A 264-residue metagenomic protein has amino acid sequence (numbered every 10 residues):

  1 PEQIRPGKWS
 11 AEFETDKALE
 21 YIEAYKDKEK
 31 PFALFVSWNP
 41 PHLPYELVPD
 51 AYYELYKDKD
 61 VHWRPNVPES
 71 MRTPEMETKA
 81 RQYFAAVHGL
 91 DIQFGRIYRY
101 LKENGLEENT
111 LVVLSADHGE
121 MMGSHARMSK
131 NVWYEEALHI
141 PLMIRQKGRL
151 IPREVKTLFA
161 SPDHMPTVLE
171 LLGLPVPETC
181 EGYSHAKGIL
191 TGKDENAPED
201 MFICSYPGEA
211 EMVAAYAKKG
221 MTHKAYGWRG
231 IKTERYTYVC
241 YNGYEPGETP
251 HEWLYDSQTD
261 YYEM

Functional and structural regions predicted by a protein language model:
P1-F159, L171-T179, C240-E248, Q258 (+1 more regions): Active-site-proximal cap/lid insertion segments
A11, T15, E108-V113, P152-R229: Polar, surface-exposed loop/tail segments that function as active-site lids or cofactor/substrate-recognition elements
F35, P141, S184, D200-I203 (+3 more regions): Generic structural signal for residues positioned in beta-strands
E135-E136, S205-M264: C-terminal, low-complexity/hydrophilic appendages and adjacent surface loops of extracellular/periplasmic anionic
